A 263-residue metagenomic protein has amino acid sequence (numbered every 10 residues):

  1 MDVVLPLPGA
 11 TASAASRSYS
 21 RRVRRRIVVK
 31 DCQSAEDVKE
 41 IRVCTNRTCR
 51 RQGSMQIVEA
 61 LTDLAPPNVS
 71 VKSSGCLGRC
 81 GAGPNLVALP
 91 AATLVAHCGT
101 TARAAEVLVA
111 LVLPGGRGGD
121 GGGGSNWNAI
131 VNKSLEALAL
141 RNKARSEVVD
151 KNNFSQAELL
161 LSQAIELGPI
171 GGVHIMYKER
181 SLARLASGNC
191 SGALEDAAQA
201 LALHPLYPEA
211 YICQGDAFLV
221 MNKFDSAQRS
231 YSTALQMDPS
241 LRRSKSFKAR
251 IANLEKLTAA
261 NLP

Functional and structural regions predicted by a protein language model:
M1-Q33: N-terminal chloroplast transit peptides
V38-M55, K72-A91: Local cysteine-cluster metal-coordination motifs and their immediate loop/turn environment, predominantly Fe-S cluster
A91-D120: Non-catalytic, surface beta->alpha helical segment in thiol-disulfide oxidoreductase systems
G121-R141, E166-G172: TPR-adjacent "capping" and linker segments in tetratricopeptide-repeat scaffold/adaptor proteins
N142-A210: Alpha-helical adaptor scaffolds
D150, A186, V220, N253-L257: Register position in tetratricopeptide repeats
E179, C213, F247-R250: Canonical tetratricopeptide repeat
N222-R243, A249-A252, K256: TPR/TPR-like (Sel1-like) alpha-helical repeat modules
